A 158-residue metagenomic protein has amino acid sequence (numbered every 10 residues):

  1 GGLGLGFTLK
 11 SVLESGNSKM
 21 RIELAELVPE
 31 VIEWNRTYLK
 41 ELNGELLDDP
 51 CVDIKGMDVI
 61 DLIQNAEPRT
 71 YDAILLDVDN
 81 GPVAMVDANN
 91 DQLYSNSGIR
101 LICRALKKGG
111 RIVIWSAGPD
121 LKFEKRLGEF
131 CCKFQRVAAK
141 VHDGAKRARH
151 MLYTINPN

Functional and structural regions predicted by a protein language model:
G1-L106, I114-W115, A139-K140: The AdoMet/dcAdoMet-binding core of the Class I SAM-like
G118-N158: Class I S-adenosyl-L-methionine
